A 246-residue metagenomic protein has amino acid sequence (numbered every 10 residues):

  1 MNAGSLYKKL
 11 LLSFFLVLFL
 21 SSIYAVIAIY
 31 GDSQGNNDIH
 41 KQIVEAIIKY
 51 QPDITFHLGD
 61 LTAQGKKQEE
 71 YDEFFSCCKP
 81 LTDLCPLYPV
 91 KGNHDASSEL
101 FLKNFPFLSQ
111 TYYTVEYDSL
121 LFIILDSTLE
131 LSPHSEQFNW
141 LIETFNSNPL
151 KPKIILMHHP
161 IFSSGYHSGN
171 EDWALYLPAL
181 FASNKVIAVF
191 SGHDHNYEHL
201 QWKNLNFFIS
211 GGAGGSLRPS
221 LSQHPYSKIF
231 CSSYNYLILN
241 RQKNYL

Functional and structural regions predicted by a protein language model:
N2-L11: Bacterial N-terminal signal peptides that target proteins for export
S13-S22: Bacterial N-terminal signal peptides
S22-Y71, S163-S164: N-terminal active-site segment of His-dependent metallophosphoesterases
I27-I29, T55-H57, P89-V90, I155 (+1 more regions): Residue-level marker for buried hydrophobic side chains located in beta-strands that build the well-ordered beta-sheet
D32, G59-D60, G92-N93, H158 (+1 more regions): Active-site glycine-centered loops adjacent to acidic/histidine catalytic or metal-binding residues that shape
Q68-K153, H167-A188, D194-Q242: Extended active-site neighborhood of metal-dependent phosphoesterases/phosphodiesterases
D126-S127, H158-P160: Metal-dependent polysaccharide deacetylase catalytic core of the NodB/CE4 family, i.e., the active-site-bearing domain
N244-L246: Short, intrinsically disordered, charge-balanced linker/junction segments flanking boundaries in proteins
